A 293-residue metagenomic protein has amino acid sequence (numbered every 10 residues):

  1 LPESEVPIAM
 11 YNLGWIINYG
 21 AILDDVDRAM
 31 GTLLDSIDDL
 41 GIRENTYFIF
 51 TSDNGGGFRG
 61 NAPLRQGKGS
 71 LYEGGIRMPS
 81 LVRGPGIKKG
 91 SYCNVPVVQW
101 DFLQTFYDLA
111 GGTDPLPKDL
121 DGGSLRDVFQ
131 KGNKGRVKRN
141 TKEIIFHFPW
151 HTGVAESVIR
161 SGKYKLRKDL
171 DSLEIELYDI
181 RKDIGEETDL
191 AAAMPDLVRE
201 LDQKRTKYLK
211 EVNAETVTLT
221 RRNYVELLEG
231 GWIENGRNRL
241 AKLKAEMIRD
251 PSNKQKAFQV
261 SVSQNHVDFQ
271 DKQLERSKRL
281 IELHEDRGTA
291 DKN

Functional and structural regions predicted by a protein language model:
L1-I17, G57, N61-A62: Active-site His/acidic residue clusters
A9-A21, K89-Y92, E187, A191: Active-site oxyanion-binding pockets that recognize sulfate/phosphate
W15, R28, D35-I87, V97-V98: Histidine-centered active-site microenvironments of extracellular/periplasmic hydrolases and transferases
I17, D24-G31, V97-Q104, L120-G123 (+5 more regions): A structural signal for well-ordered alpha-helical segments within the folded catalytic domains of diverse enzymes
Y19, L23, M30, Y47-S52 (+3 more regions): Beta-strand elements within well-structured catalytic alpha/beta cores of enzymes that handle phosphate/sulfate esters
A29, L33-D39, T105, L109 (+1 more regions): Short alpha-helical functional segments enriched in proximate histidine and acidic residues
G55-A62, Q66-L71, K88-K89, V95 (+3 more regions): C-terminal cap/loop subdomain of S1 sulfatases and analogous C-terminal strand-loop tails that border
F102, S172-E174, I180, G185-N293: Long, internal low-complexity/basic segments
